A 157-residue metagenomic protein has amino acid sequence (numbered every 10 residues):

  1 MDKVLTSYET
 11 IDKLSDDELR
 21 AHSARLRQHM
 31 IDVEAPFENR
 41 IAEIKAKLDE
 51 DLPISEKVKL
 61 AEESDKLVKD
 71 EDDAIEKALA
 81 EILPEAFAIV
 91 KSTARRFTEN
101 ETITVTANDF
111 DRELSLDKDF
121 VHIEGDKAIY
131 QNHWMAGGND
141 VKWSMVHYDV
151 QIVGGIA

Functional and structural regions predicted by a protein language model:
M1-A157: Conserved pre-motif I regulatory segment
